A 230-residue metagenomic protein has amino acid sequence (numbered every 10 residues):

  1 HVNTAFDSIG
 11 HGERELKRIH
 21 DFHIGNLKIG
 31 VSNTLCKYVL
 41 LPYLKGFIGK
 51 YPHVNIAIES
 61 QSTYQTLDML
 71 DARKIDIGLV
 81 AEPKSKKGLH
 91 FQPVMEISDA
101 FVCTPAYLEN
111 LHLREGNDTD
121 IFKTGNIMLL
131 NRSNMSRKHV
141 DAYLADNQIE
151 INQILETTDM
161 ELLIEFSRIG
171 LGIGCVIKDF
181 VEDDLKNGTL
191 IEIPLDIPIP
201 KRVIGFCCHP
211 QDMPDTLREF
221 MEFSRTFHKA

Functional and structural regions predicted by a protein language model:
H1-R18, D215: Alpha-helical "hinge/linker" immediately C-terminal to small N-terminal DNA-binding modules
I24-K87, T157: Central regulatory/effector-binding core of bacterial HTH transcription factors
V39, I191-A230: A late-sequence structural motif
L44-K50, T119, R137-E150: Ligand-binding cleft/hinge of the Venus flytrap
S62-L67, D71-K74, A81, D141-I193: Hydrophobic hinge/microswitch elements
K86-R132: Flexible hinge/capping segments at coil-to-helix
H90-A100, N187-P200: Short beta-strand->loop
E109-L111, E115, G125-N147, P214-L217 (+2 more regions): Secondary-structure junction motif
